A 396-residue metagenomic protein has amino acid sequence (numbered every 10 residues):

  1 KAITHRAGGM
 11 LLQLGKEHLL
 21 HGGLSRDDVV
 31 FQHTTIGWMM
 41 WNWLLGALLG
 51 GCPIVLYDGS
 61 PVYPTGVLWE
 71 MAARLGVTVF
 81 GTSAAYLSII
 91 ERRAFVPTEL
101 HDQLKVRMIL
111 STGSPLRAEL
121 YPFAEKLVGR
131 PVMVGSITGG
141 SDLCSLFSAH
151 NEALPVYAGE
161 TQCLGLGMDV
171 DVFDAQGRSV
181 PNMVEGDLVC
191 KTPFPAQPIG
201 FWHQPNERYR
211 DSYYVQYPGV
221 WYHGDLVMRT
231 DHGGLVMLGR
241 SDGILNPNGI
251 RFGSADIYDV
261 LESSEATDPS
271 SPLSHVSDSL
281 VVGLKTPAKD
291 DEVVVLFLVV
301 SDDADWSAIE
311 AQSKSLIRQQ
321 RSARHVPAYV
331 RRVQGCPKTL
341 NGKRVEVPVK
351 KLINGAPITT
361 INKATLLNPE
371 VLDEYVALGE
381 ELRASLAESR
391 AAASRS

Functional and structural regions predicted by a protein language model:
K1-I3, H18: Conserved adenylation A10 loop of the ANL superfamily
G9-V29, W38-T78, R93: Conserved AMP-binding/adenylation subdomain of ANL enzymes
Q32-H33, Y57-G59, S111-T112, F173-A175 (+6 more regions): Thr-Gly-centered strand-to-loop micro-motif
A73, F80, F194-P195, I199 (+8 more regions): AMP-binding/adenylate-forming catalytic core of the ANL superfamily
V77-G81, E91-Y157, D169: Gly/Ser/Thr-rich phosphate-binding loop
E160-G167, W221: Short coil-to-beta-strand transition motifs
G165, R178-Y214, I250-S254, P357-I358: Conserved ATP/PPi-binding loop(s) of AMP-dependent carboxylate-activating enzymes
P337, L352-S396: Acidic/polar alpha-helix N-cap and adjacent early helical turns within long charge-rich amphipathic helices/linkers
